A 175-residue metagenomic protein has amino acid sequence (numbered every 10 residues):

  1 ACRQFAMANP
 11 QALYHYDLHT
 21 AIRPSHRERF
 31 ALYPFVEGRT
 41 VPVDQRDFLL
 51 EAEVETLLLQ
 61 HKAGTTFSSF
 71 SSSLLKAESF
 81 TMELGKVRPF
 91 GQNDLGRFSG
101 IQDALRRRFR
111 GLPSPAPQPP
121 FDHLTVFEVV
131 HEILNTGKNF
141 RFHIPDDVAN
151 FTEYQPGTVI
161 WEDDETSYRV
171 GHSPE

Functional and structural regions predicted by a protein language model:
A1-E175: Structured catalytic-domain cores with a bias toward divalent-metal coordination
